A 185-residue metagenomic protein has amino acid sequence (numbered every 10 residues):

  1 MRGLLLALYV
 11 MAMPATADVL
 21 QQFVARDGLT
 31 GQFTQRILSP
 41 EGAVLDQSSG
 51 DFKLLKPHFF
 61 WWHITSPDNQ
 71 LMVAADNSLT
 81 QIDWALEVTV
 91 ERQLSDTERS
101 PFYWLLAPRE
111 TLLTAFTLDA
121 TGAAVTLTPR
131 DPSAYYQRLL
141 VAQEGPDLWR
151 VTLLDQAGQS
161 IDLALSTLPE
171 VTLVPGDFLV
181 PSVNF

Functional and structural regions predicted by a protein language model:
M1-G3: Positively charged n-region of N-terminal signal peptides that target proteins for export
A7-P14: N-terminal signal peptide c-region/cleavage motif recognized by signal peptidases
D18-S39, A43-L45, I82-Q137: Flexible, processing/modification-adjacent segments and terminal tails in exported/periplasmic/extracellular proteins
R26-G28, Q47-S49, P57, P67 (+5 more regions): Extracytoplasmic
L29-Q35, S48-F52, F60-W62: One face of beta-strands
Q35-S39, K56-H58, S66-D68, P129-D131 (+2 more regions): Short, well-ordered turn and helix-capping elements at secondary-structure junctions
D51-R99, I161: An acidic-aromatic
T114-F185: Gly/Pro-enriched, hydrophobic low-complexity segments that function as extracytoplasmic propeptides/linkers
